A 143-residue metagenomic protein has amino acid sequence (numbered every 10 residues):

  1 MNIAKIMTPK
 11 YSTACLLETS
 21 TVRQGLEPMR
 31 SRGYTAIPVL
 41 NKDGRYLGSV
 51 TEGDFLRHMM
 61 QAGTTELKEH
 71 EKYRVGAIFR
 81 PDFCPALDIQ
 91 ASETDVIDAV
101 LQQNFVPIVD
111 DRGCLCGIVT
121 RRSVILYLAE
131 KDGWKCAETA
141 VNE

Functional and structural regions predicted by a protein language model:
M1-S12, T51-Q103, T120-E143: Tandem CBS (Bateman) regulatory domains
C15-Y34, L40, P85-Q103, V109-R112 (+1 more regions): The conserved cystathionine-beta-synthase
L17, Q24-E66: Acidic (E/D-rich), amphipathic helical modules within compact regulatory domains
L47, L115-C116: Short hydrophobic beta-strand segments in globular cytosolic domains
P107, G117-T120: Short hydrophobic beta-strand segments that form the core of ligand-binding sensory/regulatory domains
